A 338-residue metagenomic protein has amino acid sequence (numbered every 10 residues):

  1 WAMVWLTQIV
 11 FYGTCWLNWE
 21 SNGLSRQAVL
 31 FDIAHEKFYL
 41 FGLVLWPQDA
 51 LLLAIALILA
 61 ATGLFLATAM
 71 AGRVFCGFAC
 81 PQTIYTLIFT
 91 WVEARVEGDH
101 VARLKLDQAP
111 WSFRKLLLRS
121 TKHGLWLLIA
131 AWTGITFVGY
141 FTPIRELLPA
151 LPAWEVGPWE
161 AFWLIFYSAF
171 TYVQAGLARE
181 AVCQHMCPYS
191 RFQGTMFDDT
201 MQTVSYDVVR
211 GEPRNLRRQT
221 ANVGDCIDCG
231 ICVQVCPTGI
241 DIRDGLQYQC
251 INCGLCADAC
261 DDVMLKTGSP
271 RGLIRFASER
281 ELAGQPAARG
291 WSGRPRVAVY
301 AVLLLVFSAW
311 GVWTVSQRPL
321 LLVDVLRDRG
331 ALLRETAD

Functional and structural regions predicted by a protein language model:
W1-R214, A257, P270-L304: Membrane-embedded alpha-helical bundles of multi-pass integral membrane proteins
K37, G157-P158, L321-D338: Short extracytoplasmic/periplasmic juxtamembrane "stem" segments immediately C-terminal to an N-terminal membrane anchor
T171-Q174, L246, W310-V312: Generic recognition of flexible, low-complexity loop/linker segments
A178, F307-L332: Hydrophobic alpha-helical transmembrane segments in integral membrane proteins
Q184, R218, E335-T336: Replace "in large, NTP-powered and nucleic-acid-processing enzymes" with "in large, NTP-powered factors and other
V208, T238-I240, M264, S278 (+2 more regions): Active-site proximal loops enriched in glycine and acidic residues that flank catalytic Cys/His/Asp and coordinate
E212-G272: Hydrophobic alpha-helical segments
G245-L246, S269, V315, R334-T336: Extended hydrophobic-aromatic, low-complexity segments
